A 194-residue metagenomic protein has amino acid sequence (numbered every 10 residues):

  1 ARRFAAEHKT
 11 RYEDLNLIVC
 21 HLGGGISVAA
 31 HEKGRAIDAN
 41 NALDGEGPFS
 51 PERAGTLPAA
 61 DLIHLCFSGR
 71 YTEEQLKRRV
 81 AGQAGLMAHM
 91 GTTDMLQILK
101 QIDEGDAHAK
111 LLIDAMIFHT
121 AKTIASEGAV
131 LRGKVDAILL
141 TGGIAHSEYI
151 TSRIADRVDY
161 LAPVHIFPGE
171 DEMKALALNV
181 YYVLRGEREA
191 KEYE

Functional and structural regions predicted by a protein language model:
A1-S68: Glycine-rich phosphate-binding loop of actin/hexokinase-like ATP-binding domains
D14-C20, Q75-G82, D136-L139: Beta-strand segments within the central parallel beta-sheet cores of soluble alpha/beta enzyme folds
E32-A39, R153-A162, E187-R188: A glycine- and small-aliphatic-rich helix-loop capping segment at beta-alpha/alpha-beta transitions that lines
R78, G82-R132: Adenine-nucleotide phosphate-binding core of ATP-dependent small-molecule kinases
V135-I154: Glycine-rich phosphate-binding loops at beta-strand->alpha-helix junctions
E148, S152-L178: Conserved phosphate-binding/catalytic loops in two-lobed NTP-binding clefts
L184-E194: Acidic, glycine/GT-rich loop-and beta-edge segments that sit at the periphery of enzyme/chaperone cores
